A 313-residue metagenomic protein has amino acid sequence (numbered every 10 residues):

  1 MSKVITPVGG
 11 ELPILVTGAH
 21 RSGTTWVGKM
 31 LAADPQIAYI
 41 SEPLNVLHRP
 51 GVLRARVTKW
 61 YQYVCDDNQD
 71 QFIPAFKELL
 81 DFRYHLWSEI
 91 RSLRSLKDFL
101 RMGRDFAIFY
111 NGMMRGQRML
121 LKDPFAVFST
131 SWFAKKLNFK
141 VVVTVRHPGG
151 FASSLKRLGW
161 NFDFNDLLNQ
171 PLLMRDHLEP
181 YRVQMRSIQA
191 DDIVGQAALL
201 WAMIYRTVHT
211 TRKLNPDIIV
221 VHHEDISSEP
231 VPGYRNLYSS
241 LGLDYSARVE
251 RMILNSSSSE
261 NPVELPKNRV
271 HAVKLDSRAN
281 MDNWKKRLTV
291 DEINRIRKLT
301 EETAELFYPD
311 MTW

Functional and structural regions predicted by a protein language model:
M1-L15, H20, L158, N165 (+3 more regions): PAPS-dependent sulfotransferases, especially Golgi type II membrane carbohydrate sulfotransferases
I14, A38, K140-V143, I219-V221: Hydrophobic/aromatic beta-strand patches that form the interior of the parallel beta-sheet core in alpha/beta enzyme
T17-G18, L121-P124, V145-R146, H223: Short His-Asn-centered micro-motif
T25-I37: A conserved segment at the C-terminal end of the G1
G28, V46-R49, V127-T130, G149-S154 (+1 more regions): Short catalytic/ligand-binding loop motif for oxyanion handling, primarily in non-cytosolic enzymes, centered on
I40-L121, F164-A190, S277: PAPS-dependent sulfation machinery
K122-D123, K136-R157: Conserved phosphate-donor/acceptor-positioning beta-strand/loop module used by diverse small-molecule
